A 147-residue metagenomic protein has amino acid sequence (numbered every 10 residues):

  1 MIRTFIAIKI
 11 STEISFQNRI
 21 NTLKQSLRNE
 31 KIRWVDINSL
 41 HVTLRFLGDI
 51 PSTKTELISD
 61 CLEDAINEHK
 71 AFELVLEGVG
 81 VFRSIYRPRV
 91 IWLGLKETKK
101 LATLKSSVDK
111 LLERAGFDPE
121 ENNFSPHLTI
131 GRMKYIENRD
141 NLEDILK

Functional and structural regions predicted by a protein language model:
M1-E73, K100-K147: Basic, often amphipathic N-terminal segments
H69-L104: Helix-adjacent hinge/juxtasegments
